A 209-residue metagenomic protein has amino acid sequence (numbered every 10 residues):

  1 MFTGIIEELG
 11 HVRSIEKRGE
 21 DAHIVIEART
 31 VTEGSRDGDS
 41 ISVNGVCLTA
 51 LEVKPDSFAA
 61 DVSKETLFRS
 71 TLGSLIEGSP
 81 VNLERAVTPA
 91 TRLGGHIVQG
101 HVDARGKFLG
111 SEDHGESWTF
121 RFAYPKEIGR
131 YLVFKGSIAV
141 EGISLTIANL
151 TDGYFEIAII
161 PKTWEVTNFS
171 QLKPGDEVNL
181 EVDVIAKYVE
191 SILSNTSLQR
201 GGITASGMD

Functional and structural regions predicted by a protein language model:
M1-D209: Conserved loop->alpha-helix
